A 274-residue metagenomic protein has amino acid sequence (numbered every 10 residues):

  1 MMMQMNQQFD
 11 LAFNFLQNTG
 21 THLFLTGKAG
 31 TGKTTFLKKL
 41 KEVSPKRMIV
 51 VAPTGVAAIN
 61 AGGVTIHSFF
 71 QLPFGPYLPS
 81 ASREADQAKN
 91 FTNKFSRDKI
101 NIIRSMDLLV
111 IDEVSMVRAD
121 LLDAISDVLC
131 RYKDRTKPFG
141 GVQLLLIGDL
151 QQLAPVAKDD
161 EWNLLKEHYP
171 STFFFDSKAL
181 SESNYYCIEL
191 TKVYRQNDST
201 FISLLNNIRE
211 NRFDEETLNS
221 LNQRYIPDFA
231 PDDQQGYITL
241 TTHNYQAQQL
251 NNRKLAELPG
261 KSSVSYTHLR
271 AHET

Functional and structural regions predicted by a protein language model:
M1-R270: Conserved ATP-binding/catalytic motifs of P-loop helicase motor domains
